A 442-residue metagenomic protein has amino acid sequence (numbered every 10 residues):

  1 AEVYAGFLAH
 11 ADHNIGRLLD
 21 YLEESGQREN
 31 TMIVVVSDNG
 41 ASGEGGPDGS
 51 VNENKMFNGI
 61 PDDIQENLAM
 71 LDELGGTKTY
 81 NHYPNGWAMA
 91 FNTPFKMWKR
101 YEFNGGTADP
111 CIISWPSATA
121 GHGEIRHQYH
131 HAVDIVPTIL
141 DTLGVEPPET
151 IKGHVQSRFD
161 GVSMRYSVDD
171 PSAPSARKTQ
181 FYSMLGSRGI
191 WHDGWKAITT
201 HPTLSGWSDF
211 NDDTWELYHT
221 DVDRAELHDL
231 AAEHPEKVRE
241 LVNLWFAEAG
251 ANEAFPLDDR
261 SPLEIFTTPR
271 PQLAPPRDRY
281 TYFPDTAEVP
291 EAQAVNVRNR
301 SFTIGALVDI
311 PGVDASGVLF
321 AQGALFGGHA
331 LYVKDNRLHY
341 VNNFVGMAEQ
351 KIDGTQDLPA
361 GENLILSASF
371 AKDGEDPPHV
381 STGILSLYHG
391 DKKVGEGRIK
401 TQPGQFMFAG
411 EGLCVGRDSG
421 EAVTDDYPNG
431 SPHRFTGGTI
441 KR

Functional and structural regions predicted by a protein language model:
A1, G75-K78, N92-K96, W115-E124 (+4 more regions): Flexible glycine/proline-enriched surface loops and loop-helix/loop-strand junctions
A1-T31, A41-G43, P47-A88, A368-F370: A long, amphipathic alpha-helix that forms part of the scaffold/cap immediately adjacent to metal-dependent active
L19, T31, G43-F57, H122-G123 (+8 more regions): Short, solvent-exposed loop/turn and secondary-structure capping segments
Q27-I33, S175-R177, H192-W195, E236-K237: Loop/turn elements at helix/coil->beta-strand transitions in domains of secreted/extracellular proteins
G40-D48, D170-R177, K392-G397: Secretory-pathway/luminal and periplasmic proteins that interact with or process carbohydrate-rich
N58-P94, T286-V289, E411-S431: Surface-exposed acidic, glycine/proline-enriched linker/cap segments that occur as 15-30-residue helix-coil
T77-T107, A118-Q128, V133-T220: C-terminal cap/loop subdomain of S1 sulfatases and analogous C-terminal strand-loop tails that border
P256-R442: Extracellular glycan-associated modules
